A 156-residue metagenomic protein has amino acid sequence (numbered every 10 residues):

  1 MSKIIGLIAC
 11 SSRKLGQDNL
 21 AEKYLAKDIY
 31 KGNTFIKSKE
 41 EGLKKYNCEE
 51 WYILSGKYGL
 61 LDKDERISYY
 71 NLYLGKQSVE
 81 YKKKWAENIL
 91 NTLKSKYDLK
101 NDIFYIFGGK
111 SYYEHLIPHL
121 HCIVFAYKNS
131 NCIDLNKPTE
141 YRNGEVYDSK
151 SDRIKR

Functional and structural regions predicted by a protein language model:
M1-R156: Peripheral peptide segments
